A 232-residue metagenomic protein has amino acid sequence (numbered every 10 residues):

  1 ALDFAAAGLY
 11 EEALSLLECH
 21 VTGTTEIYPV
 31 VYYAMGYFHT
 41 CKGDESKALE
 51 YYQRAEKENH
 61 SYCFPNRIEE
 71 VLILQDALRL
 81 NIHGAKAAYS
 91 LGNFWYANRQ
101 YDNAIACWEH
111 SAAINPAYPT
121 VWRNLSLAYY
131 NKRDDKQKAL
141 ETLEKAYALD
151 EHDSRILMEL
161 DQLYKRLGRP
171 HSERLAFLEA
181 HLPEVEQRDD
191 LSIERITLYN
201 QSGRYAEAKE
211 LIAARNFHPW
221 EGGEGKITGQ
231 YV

Functional and structural regions predicted by a protein language model:
L2, Y37, N93, L127-A128 (+2 more regions): Residue-level recognition of tetratricopeptide repeat
A5, T40, Y96, Y130-N131 (+2 more regions): Position-specific recognition of the canonical hydrophobic site in helix A of tetratricopeptide repeat
A13, A48, E70, A104 (+3 more regions): Single-residue signature of alpha-solenoid repeat helices
T22-G23, E56-K57, L78-R79, H110-A113 (+3 more regions): Conserved structural position within tetratricopeptide repeats
T25-E26, H60, I82, P116 (+3 more regions): Short coil turns that delineate tetratricopeptide repeat
